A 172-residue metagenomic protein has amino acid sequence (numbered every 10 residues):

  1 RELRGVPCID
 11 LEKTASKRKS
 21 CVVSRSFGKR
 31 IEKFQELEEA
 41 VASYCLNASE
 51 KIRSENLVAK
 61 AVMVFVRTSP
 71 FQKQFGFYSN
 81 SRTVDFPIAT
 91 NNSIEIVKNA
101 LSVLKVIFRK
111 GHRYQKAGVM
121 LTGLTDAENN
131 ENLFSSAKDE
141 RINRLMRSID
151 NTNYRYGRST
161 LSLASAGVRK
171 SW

Functional and structural regions predicted by a protein language model:
R1-G111: DNA-contacting surface of Y-family translesion DNA polymerases
F86-W172: Acidic, metal-coordinating catalytic segment for phosphate/diphosphate chemistry, firing primarily on the Nudix
